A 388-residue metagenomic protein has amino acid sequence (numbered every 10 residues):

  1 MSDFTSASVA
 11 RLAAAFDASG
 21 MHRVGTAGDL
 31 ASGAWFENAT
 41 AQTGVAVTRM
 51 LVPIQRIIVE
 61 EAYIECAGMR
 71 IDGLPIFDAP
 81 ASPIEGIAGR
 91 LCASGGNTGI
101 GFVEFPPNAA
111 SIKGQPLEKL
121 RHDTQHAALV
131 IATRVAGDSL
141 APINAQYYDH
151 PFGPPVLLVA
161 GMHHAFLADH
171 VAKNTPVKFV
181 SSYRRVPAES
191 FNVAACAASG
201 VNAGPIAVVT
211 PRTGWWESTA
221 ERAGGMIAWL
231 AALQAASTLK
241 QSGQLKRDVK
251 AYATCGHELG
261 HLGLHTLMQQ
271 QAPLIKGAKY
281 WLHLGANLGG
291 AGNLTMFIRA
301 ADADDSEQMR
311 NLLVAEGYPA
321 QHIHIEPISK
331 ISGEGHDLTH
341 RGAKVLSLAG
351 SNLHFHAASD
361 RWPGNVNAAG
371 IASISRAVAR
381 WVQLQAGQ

Functional and structural regions predicted by a protein language model:
M1-D3, D17-L30, A46, E104-L117 (+7 more regions): Second-shell loop/turn segments in exported
M1-G28, T43, M50-V52, E61-Y63 (+6 more regions): N-terminal capping segment at the start of a domain
R11-G114: Noncatalytic luminal/extracellular "stalk/propeptide" segments of secretory-pathway proteins
T40-A41, L120-R121, G204-H261, V378: Alpha-helical metal-binding/catalytic segments enriched in His/Glu/Asp
C66-M69, G73-A93, N97, P142-R222 (+2 more regions): Soluble metallo-hydrolase cores and metallopeptidase-like ectodomains found primarily in the secretory/periplasmic
F105-A109, R134-A136, R212-W215, Y252-G260 (+2 more regions): Acidic, glycine-rich active-site loops and adjacent beta-strand->loop/helix elements that engage anionic groups
N202-A203, T254-L353: Metal-dependent peptidase/peptidase-like ectodomains
H354-Q388: His/Asp/Glu-rich mid-to-C-terminal helical/loop segments that flank catalytic regions of hydrolases
